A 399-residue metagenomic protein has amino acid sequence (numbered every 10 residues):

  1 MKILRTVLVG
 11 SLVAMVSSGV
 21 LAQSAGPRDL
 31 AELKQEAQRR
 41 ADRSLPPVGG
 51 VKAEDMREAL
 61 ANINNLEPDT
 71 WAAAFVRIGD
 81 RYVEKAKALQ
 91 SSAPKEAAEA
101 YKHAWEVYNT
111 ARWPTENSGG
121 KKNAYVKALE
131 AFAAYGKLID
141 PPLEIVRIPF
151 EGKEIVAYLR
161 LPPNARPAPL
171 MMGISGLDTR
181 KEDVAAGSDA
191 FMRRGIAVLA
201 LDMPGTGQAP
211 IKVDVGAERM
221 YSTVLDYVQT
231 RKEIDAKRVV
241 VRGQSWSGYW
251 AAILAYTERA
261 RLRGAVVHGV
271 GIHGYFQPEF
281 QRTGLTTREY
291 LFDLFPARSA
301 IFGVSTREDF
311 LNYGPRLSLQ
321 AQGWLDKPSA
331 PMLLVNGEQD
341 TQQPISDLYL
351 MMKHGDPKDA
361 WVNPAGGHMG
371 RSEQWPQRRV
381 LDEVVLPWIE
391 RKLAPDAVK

Functional and structural regions predicted by a protein language model:
A74-F75, G79, E116-A165: N-terminal cap/lid segment of alpha/beta-hydrolase-fold proteins
L161, P167-G176: Short beta-strand element of the alpha/beta-hydrolase
D183, A190, K212-I234: Alpha/beta-hydrolase active-site loop
E233-S245: Alpha/beta-hydrolase fold nucleophile elbow
Y256-N312, A330: Hydrolase active-site cap/lid region
P328-S329, L334-N336: Short beta-strand/loop motif that positions the catalytic acidic residue of the alpha/beta-hydrolase fold
T341-D347: Conserved alpha/beta-hydrolase "acid-adjacent" motif
G366-R379: Catalytic histidine-centered segment of alpha/beta-hydrolase-like enzymes
